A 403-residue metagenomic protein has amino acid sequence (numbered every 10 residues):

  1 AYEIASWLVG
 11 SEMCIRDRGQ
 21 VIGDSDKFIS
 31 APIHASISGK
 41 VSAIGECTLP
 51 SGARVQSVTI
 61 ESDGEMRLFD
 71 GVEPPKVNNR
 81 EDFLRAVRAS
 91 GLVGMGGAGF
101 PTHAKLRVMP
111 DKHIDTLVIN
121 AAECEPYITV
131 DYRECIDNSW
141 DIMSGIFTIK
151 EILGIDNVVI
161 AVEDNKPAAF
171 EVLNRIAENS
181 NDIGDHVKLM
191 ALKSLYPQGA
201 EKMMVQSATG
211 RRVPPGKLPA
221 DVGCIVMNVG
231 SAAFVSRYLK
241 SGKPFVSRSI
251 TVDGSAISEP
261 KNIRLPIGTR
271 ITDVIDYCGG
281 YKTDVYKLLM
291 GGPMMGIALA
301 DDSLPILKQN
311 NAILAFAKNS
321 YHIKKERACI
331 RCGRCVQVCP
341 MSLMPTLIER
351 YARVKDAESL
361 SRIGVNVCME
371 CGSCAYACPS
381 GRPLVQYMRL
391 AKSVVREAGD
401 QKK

Functional and structural regions predicted by a protein language model:
Y2-G10, I15: Single conserved hydrophobic/aromatic residue that forms the stacking wall/gate of nucleotide- or nucleobase-binding
G39-V41: Conserved hydrophobic positions within beta-strands
A43, T48-F100, M109-D111, P167 (+2 more regions): Acidic low-complexity segments
G94, L117-D131, A256: Gly-rich Lys/Arg/Thr-decorated short loops/hinges at beta-loop-alpha junctions or inter-strand turns that position
A122, I155-I271, Y277-K282, G292: Hydrophobic alpha-helical positions that pack around
I136-I152: Histidine-anchored nucleotide/phosphate-binding helix
N311-E326, V336, P340-K403: Ferredoxin-type iron-sulfur electron-transfer modules in oxidoreductases and energy-metabolism complexes
